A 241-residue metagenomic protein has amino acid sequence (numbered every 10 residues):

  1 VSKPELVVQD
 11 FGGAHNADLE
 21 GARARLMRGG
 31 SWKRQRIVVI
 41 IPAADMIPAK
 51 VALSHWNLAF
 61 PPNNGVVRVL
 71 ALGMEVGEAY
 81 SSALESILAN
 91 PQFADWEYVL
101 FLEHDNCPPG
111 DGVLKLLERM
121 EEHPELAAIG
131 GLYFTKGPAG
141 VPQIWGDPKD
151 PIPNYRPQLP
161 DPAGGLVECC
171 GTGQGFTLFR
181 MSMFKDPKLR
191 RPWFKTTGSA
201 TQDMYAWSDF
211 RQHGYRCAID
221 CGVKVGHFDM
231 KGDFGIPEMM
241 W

Functional and structural regions predicted by a protein language model:
S2-G21, M27, W32-R34, K188-W241: C-terminal catalytic/acceptor-binding lobe
S2-G73: N-proximal low-complexity "stem/linker" segments adjacent to membrane-targeting elements
V51, A79, G112-V113: Residues at alpha-helix caps and immediate loop-helix transition turns in enzyme cores, especially N- and C-cap
V76-Q92, W207-S208: Short, conserved alpha-helix that lines the donor NDP-sugar binding/gating region of sugar-transfer enzymes
A94-C107: Short beta-strand-to-loop acidic/aromatic patch adjacent to the donor-nucleotide binding site
W96, H123-L126, Y215: Short, high-confidence coil segments that cap the C-terminus of an alpha-helix and link into the following beta-strand
P109-K195: Conserved catalytic core of nucleotide-sugar-dependent glycosyltransferases
